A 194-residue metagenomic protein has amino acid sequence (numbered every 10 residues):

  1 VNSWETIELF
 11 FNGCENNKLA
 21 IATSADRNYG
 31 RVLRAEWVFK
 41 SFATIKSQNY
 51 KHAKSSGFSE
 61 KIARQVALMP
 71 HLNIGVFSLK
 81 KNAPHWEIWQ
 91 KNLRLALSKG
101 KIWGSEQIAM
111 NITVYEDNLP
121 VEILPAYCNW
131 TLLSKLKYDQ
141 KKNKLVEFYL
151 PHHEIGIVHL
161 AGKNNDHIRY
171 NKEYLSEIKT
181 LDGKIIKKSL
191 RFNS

Functional and structural regions predicted by a protein language model:
V1-S194: Glycosyltransferase catalytic domains, chiefly GT-A lineage
